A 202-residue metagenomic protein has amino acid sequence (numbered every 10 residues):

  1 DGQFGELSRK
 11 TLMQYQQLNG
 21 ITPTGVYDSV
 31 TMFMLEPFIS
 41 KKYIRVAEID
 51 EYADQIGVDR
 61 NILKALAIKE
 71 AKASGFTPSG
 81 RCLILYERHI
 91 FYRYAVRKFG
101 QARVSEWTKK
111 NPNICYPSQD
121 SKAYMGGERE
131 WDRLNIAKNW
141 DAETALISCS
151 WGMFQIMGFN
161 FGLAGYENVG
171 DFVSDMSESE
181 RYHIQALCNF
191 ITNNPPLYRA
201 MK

Functional and structural regions predicted by a protein language model:
D1-M34, I56, R199-K202: Short acidic, glycine/serine/threonine-rich helix-capping segments at coil-helix boundaries
F4, S8-T11, Y27, T31 (+5 more regions): Stable alpha-helical elements in mature extracytoplasmic
L18-T24, K72-G80: Secretory-pathway/luminal and periplasmic proteins that interact with or process carbohydrate-rich
P23, R60-A65, P78-S79, Y198-K202: Surface-exposed patches in mature extracellular/periplasmic domains of secreted proteins
S40, I44, D50-D54, Q101-K202: Alpha-helical segment that forms one wall of the substrate-binding/catalytic cleft in peptidoglycan-active domains
A71-A73, F161-G162: Short, solvent-exposed loop/turn segments at secondary-structure junctions
T77-H89: An acidic, Gly/Ser/Thr/Pro-rich helix-cap/linker signature
Y86-E106: Long, compositionally biased
